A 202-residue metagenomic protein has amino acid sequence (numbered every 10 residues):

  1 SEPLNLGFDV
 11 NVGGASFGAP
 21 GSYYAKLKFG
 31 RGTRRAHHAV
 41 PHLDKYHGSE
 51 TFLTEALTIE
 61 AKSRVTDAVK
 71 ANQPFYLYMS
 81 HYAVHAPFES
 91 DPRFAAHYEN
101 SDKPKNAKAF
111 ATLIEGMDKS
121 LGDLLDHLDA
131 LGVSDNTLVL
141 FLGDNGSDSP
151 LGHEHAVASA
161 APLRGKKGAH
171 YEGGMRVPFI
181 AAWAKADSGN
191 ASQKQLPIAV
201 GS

Functional and structural regions predicted by a protein language model:
S1-F75, H81-S90, D102, A111 (+1 more regions): Formylglycine-dependent
E2-L6, A68-Y76, G132-D135, H155-A156 (+1 more regions): Extracellular/periplasmic catalytic domains that process cell-envelope and extracellular macromolecules
F8, Y98, L163: Short clusters of hydrophobic/aromatic residues that line enzyme substrate/ligand-binding pockets
V10-G13, F75-S80, E115, L138-L142 (+2 more regions): Structural recognition of the beta-strand scaffold that forms the well-ordered cores of secreted hydrolase catalytic
A19-A39, G122-L131, H153, S159-S202: Substrate-binding rim/cap in mid-to-C-terminal beta-strand-loop elements of soluble/periplasmic
Y23-Y24, R93-S120: Extended hydrophobic/aromatic segments used for targeting, binding, or gating
T54, I114, D118, P197-V200: Amphipathic, non-transmembrane alpha-helical scaffold segments
P74, S80-H81, G116-H155: Metal-dependent active-site segment of extracytoplasmic phospho-/sulfohydrolases and closely related
